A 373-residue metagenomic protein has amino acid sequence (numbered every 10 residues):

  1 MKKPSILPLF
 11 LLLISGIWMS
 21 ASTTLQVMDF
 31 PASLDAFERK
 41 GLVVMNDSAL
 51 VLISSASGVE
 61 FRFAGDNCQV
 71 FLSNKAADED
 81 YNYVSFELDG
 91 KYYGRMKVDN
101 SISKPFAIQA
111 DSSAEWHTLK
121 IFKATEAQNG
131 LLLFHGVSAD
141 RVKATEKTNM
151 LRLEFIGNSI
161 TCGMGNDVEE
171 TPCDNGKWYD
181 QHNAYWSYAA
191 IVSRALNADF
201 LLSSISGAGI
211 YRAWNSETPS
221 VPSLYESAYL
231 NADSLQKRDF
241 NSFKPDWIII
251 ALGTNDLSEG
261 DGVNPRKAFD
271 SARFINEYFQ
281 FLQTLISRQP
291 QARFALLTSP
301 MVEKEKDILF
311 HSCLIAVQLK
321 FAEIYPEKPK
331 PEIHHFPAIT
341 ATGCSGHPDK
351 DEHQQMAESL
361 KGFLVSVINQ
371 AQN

Functional and structural regions predicted by a protein language model:
K2-S5, M19-I156, I160-Q181, N373: N-terminal secretory targeting modules
P8-I17: Bacterial N-terminal signal peptides
S54-A56, A127-N129, P172-A268, A272 (+2 more regions): Conserved SGNH/GDSL esterase-like catalytic core that processes O-acyl groups on lipids and polysaccharides
R152-I156, T161, F200-S204, D246-A251 (+2 more regions): Structural recognition of the beta-strand scaffold that forms the well-ordered cores of secreted hydrolase catalytic
W186, A190, R194, N276-Q283 (+5 more regions): Solvent-exposed, polar/charged alpha-helical surfaces in well-ordered, non-transmembrane soluble domains, broadly
Y188-D199, F281-R293, K320-P329: A structural motif corresponding to the C-terminal end of an alpha-helix and its immediate exit/capping segment
A251-D256, F281-C313: Active-site segments of SGNH/GDSL-like serine hydrolases that catalyze O-acetyl group transfer/hydrolysis on lipids
A292-T298, K306-S345, K350-N373: Extracellular serine-dependent O-acyl
